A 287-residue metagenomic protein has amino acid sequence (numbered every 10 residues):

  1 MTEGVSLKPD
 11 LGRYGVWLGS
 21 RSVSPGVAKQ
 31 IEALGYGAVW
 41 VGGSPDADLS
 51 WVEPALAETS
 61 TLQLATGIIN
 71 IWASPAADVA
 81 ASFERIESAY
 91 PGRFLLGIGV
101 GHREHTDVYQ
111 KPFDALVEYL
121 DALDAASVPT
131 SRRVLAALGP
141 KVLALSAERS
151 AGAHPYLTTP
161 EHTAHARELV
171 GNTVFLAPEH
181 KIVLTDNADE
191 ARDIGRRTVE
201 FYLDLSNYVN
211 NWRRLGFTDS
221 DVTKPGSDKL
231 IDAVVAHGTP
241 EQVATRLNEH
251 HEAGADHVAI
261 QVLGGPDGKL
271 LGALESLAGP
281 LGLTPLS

Functional and structural regions predicted by a protein language model:
M1-S287: Active-site-adjacent structural elements that line small-molecule/cofactor binding pockets in enzymes
